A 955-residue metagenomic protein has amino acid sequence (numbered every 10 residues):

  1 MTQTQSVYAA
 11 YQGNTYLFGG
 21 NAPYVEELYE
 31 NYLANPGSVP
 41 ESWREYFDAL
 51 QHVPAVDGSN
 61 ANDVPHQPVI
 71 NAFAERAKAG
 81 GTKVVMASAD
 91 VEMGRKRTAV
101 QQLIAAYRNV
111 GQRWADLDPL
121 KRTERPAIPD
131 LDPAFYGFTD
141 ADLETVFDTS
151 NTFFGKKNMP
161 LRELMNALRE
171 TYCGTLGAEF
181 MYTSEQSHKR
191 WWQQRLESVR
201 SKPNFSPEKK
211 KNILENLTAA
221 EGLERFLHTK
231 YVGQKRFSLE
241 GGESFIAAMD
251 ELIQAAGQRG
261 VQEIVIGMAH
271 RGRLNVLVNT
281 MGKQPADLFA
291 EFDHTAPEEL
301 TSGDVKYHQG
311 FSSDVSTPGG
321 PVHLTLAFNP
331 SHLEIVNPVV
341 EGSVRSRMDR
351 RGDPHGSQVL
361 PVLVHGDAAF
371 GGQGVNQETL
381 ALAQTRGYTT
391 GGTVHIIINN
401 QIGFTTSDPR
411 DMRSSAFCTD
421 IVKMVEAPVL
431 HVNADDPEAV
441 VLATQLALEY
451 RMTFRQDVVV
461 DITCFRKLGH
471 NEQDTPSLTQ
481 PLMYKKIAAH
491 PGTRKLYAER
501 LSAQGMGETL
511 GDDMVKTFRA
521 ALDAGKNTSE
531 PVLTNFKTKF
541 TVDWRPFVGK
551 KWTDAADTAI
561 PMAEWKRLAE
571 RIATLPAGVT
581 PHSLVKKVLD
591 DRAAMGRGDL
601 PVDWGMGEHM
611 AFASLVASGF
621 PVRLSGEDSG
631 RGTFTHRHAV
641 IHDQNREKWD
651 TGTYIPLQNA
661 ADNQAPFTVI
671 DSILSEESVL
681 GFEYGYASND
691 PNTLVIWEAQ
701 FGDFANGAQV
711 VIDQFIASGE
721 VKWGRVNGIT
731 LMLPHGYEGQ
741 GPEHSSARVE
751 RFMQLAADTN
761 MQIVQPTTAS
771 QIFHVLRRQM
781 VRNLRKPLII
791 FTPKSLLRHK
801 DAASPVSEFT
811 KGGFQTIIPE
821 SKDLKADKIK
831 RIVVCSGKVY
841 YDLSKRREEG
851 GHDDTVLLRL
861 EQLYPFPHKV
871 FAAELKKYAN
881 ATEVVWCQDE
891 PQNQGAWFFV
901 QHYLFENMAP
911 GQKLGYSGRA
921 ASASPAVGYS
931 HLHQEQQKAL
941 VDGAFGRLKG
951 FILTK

Functional and structural regions predicted by a protein language model:
T2-A9, F18, T390-T509, D513 (+5 more regions): Thiamine diphosphate
Y11-L50, P54: Subset of Sec-pathway N-terminal targeting signals
L50-F245, V261: Extended, charge-enriched "interface" segments that sit outside catalytic cores
Q102-P119, E251-T280, H365-Q384, R455 (+5 more regions): Conserved phosphate/anionic-ligand binding catalytic regions in large, soluble enzymes, centered on
A105-V110, W114-F147, N151-N158, R162 (+8 more regions): Glycine/aspartate-rich loop-and-adjacent alpha/beta segment that forms the canonical ThDP
S201-L223, F289-E341, R345-G352, Y654 (+3 more regions): Active-site cores of enzymes that catalyze phosphoryl transfer or operate on phosphate-rich substrates
Q262-E426, L430, F634-D690: Cofactor-binding active-site loop characterized by glycine-rich and histidine/acidic residues
T493, R500, Q504, E508-V622: Hard-cation-handling environments
